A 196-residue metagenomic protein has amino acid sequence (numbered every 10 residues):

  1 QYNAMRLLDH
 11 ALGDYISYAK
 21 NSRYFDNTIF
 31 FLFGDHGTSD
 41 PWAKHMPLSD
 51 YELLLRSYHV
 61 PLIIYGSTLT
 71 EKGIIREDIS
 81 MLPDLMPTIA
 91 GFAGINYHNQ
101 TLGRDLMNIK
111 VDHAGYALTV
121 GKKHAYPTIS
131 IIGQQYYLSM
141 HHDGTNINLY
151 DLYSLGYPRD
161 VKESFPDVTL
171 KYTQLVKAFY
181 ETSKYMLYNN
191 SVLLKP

Functional and structural regions predicted by a protein language model:
Q1-P196: Solvent-exposed soluble domains appended to multi-pass membrane proteins
